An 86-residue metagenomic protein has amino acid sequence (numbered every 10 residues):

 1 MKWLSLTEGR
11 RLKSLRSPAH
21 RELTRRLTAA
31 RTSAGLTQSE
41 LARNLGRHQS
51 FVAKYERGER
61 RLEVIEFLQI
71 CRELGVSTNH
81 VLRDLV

Functional and structural regions predicted by a protein language model:
M1-A29, S33, V76-H80: N-terminal flexible/basic segments that precede or flank functional cores
R25-N44, Q69: Short basic helix-loop element that most often maps to the first helix and adjoining turn of HTH DNA-binding modules
S39, S50, R60, N79: Key DNA-contact positions within bacterial/archaeal DNA-binding proteins
I65-H80: DNA major-groove recognition helix of helix-turn-helix/homeodomain DNA-binding modules
